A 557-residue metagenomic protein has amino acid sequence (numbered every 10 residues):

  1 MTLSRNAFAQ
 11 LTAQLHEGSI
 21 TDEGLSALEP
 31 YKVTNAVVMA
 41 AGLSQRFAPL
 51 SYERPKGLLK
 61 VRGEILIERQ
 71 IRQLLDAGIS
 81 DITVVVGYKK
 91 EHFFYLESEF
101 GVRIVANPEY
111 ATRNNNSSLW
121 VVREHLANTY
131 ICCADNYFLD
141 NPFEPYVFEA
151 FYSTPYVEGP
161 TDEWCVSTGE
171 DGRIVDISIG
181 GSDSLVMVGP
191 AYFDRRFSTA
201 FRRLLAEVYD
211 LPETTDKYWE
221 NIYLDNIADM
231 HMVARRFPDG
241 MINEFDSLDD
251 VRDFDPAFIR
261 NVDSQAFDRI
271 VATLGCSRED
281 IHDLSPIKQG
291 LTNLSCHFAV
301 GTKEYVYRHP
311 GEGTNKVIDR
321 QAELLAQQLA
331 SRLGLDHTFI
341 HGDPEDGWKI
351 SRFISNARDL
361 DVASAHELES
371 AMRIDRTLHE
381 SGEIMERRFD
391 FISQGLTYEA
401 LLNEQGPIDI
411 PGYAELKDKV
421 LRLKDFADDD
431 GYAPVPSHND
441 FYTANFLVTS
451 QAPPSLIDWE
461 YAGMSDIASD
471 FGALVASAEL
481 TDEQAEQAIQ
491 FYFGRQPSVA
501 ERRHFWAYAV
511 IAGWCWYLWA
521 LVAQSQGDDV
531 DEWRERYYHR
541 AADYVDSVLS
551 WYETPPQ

Functional and structural regions predicted by a protein language model:
L3-A36, V186-V271: Conserved alpha/beta core of the MobA/IspD/sugar-nucleotide pyrophosphorylase nucleotidyltransferase superfamily
T21-Y52, G101: N-terminal nucleotide-binding beta1-loop-alpha1 segment
F93-W164: Conserved beta-loop-beta/alpha segment of the NTase-like Rossmann-fold superfamily that binds/positions NTPs
L139-T214: Conserved core of the sugar-phosphate nucleotidyltransferase
G172, A468-P497, V510-D528, R540: Active-site activation/catalytic loop segments of kinase-like enzymes and analogous catalytic loops in related
D255, I259-D263, W519-Q557: ATP/Mg2+ or Mg2+-diphosphate-binding catalytic cores that bind nucleotide phosphates or diphosphates via glycine-rich
Q265-D283, E383-N439, S450-Q451, A541: An alpha-helical support segment within catalytic cores of ATP-dependent transferases
S285-I392, E399-E415: ATP-binding pocket architecture of kinase catalytic cores
